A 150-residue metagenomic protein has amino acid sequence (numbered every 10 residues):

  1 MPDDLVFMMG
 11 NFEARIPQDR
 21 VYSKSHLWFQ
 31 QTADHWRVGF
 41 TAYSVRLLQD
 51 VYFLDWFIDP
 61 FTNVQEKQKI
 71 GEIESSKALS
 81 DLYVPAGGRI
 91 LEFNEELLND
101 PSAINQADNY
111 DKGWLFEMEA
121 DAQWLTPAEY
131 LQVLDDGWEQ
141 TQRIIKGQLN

Functional and structural regions predicted by a protein language model:
M1-D59, N63-E66, S80, E92-N150: Non-catalytic terminal segments and appended small domains
K69: Glycine-rich acetyl-CoA-binding "A-motif" of GNAT/NAT acetyltransferases
S75: Flexible, gly/ser-rich surface segments that form the specificity/activation loops bordering the active-site cleft
